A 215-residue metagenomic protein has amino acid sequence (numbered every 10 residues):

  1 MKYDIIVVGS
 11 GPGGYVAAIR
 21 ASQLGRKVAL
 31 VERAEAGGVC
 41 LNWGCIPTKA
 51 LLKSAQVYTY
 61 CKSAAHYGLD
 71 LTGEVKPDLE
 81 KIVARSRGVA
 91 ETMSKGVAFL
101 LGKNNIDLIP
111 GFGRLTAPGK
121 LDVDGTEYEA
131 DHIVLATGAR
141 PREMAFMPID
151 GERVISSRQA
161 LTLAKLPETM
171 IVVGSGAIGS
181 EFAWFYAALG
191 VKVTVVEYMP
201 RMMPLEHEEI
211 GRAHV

Functional and structural regions predicted by a protein language model:
K2-Y3, I19-R26, V31-L166, M199-M203 (+1 more regions): Glycine-rich flavin
Y3-L30, G179-A188: N-terminal Rossmann-like FAD-binding beta1-loop-alpha1 element of flavoenzymes
V8-G9, V31, L135, V173-G174: Conserved N-terminal Rossmann-fold NAD(P)-binding element of oxidoreductases
G9, G88-V89, G174, E206: Residues that cap or flank secondary-structure elements
G11-G14, N105, G174: Conserved G/P- and acidic residue-centered "switch" motifs that form tight phosphate/ATP-binding loops in soluble
K165-E206: Rossmann-like NAD(P)H-binding beta-loop-alpha module
